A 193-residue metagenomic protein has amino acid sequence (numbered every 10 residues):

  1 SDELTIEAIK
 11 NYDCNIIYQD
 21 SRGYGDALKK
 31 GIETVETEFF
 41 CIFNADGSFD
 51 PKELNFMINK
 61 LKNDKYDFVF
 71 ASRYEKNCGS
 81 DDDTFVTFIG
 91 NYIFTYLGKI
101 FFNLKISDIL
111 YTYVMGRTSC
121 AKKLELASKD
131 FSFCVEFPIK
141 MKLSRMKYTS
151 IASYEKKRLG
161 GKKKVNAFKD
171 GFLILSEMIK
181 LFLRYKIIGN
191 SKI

Functional and structural regions predicted by a protein language model:
S1-I6, G47: A conserved acidic beta->alpha catalytic loop
T5-I9, M57: Hydrophobic packing residues within well-ordered alpha-helices of enzyme cores
I9, L61, M141-L143: Hydrophobic residues within well-ordered alpha-helices
Y12-D13: Short, structured coil segments at secondary-structure junctions
Q19-T34, F39-I42, P51-F131, K157-L175: Acceptor/aglycone-binding surface of glycosyltransferases and processive sugar-polymer synthases
L104-K105, L126-K129, P138-K156: Catalytic donor-sugar/metal-binding loop of nucleotide-sugar-dependent glycosyltransferases
L173-I193: Terminal low-complexity segments of carbohydrate-biosynthetic enzymes
